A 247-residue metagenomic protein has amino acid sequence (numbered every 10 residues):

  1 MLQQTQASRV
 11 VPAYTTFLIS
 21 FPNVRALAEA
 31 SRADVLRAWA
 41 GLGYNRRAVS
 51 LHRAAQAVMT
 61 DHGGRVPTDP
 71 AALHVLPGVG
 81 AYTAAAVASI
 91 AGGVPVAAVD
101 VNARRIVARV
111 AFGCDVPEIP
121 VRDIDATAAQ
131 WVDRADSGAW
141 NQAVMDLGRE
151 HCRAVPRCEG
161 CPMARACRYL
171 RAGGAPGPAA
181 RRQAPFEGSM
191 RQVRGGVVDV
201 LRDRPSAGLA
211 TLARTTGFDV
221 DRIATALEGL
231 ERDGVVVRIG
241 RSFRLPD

Functional and structural regions predicted by a protein language model:
L2-Q192, R202-A207, T215-D221: Catalytic cores of DNA base-excision repair glycosylases
V87, T225-G229, R244-P246: Residues in the recognition helix of alpha-helical DNA-binding motifs
D123, P246-D247: Short secondary-structure capping/turn micro-motifs that flank functional sites
G217-E231: Short amphipathic alpha-helical interaction segments
E231-F243: A short, conserved structural fragment
